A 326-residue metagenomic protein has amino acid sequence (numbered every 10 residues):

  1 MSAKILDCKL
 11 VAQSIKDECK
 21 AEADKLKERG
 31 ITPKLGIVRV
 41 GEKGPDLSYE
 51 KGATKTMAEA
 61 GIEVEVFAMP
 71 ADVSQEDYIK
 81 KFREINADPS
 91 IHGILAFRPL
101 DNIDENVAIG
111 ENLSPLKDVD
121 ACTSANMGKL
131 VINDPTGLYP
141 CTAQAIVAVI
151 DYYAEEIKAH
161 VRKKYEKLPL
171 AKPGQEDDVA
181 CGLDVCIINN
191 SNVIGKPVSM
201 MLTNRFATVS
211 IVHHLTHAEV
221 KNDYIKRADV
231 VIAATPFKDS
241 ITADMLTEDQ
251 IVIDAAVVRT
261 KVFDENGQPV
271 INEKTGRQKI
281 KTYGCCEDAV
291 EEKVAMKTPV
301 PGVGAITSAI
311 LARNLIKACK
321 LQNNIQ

Functional and structural regions predicted by a protein language model:
M1-I31: Positively charged, low-complexity intrinsically disordered leader regions
D7, A53, I94: Residue-level signature of catalytic and energy-coupling elements of molecular machines, predominantly ATP/GTP-dependent
I15-A21, R39, H160, F263-Q326: Adenosine-phosphate binding glycine-rich loop
A23-P33, E84-P89, I157, Q175-V179: Glycine-rich phosphate/diphosphate-binding loops that line cofactor/substrate pockets in enzymes
T32-G41: Short beta-strand segments enriched in small/hydrophobic residues
V40-K55, T136-T247, I251, A255 (+4 more regions): Glycine-rich phosphate/diphosphate-binding loop of Rossmann-like nucleotide-binding domains
G61-E63, F67-C141, A289-E291: Phosphate/diphosphate ligand-binding glycine-rich loop within oxidoreductases
F97-N102, F237-D239, V258-T260, I306: Short glycine-rich anion-binding loops that position phosphate/pyrophosphate groups of nucleotides and phosphorylated
